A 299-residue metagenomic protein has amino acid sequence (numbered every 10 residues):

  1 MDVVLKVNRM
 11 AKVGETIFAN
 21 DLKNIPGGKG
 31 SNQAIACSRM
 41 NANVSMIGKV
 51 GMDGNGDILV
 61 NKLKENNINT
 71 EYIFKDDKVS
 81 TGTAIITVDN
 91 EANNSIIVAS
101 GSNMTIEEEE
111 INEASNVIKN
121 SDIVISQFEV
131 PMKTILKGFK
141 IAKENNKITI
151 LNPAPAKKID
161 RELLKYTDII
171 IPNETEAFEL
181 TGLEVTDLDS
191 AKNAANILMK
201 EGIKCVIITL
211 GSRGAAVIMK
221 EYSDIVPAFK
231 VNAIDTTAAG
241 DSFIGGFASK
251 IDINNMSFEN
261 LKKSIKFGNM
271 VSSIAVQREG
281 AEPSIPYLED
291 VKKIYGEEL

Functional and structural regions predicted by a protein language model:
M1-K49, G54-I68, I234: Glycine-rich phosphate/adenosyl-contacting loop at the front of the ribokinase-like
A34-N43, V88, K250-N255: Alpha-helix C-terminal capping segments
I35, T83-T87, S95, G214-I218: Short beta-strand scaffold segments in enzyme catalytic cores
N66-K78: A glycine-rich helix N-cap at a beta->alpha junction
K75, I86-I123, F128: Conserved phosphate-binding/catalytic loop of the ribokinase/pfkB sugar-kinase fold
I111, A177-F178, A215, V291: A generic structural signal for short hydrophobic patches within well-formed alpha-helices
I123-N193, R213-G214: Conserved beta-alpha-beta core of the PfkB/ribokinase-like small-molecule kinase fold
K158, L188-L299: Conserved phosphate-binding/catalytic region of the ribokinase-like
